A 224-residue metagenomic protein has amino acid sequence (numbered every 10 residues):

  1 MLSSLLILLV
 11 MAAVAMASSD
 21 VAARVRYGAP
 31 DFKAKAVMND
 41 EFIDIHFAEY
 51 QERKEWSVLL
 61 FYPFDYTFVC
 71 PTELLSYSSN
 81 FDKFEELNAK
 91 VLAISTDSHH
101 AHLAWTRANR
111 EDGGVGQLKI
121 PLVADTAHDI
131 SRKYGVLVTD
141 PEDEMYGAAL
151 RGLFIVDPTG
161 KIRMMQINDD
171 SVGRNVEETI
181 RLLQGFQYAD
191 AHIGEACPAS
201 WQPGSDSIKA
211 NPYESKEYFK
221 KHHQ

Functional and structural regions predicted by a protein language model:
L2-A17: Cleavable N-terminal signal peptides of Sec/SRP-targeted secreted and luminal proteins
M16-Q224: Chalcogenol-based redox active-site neighborhoods
